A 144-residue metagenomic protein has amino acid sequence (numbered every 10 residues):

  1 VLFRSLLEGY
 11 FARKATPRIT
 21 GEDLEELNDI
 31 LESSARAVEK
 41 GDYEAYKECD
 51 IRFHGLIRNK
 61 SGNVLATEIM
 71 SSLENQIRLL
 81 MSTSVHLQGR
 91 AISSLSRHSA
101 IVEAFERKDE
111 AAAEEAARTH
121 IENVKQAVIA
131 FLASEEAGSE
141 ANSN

Functional and structural regions predicted by a protein language model:
R4-E8, A12, P17-T83, S96-A104 (+1 more regions): Conserved amphipathic alpha-helical segments that form helical-bundle/coiled-coil interaction surfaces
G89-I92: Active-site loop of classical SDR/Rossmann-like NAD(P)-dependent oxidoreductases, centered on the catalytic Tyr-X3-Lys
E110-N144: C-terminal effector-binding regulatory domain of bacterial HTH transcription factors
